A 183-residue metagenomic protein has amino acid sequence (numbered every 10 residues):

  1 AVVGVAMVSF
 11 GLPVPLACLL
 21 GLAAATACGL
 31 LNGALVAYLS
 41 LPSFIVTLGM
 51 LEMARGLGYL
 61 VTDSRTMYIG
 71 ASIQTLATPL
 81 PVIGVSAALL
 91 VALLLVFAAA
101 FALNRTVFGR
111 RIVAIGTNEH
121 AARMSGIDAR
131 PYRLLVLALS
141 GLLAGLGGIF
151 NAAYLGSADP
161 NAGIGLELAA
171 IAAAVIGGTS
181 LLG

Functional and structural regions predicted by a protein language model:
A1-A34, V82: Membrane-embedded helix boundary and interhelical linker motif in transport proteins
V8-S9, V36-A37, L103, S180-L181: Helix-capping/transition residues at the boundaries of transmembrane alpha-helices and the short helical linkers
C18-T26, G49, L89, L93 (+4 more regions): Residue-level signature of the transmembrane alpha-helical core of multi-pass small-molecule transporters
L31, N118, D128-R130: Short coil/turn motifs that cap or connect alpha-helices
L39, S43-T106, Y132-L135, A153-G163: Transmembrane helix-bundle core of multi-pass membrane transporters and related energy-transducing complexes
A138-A152: Hydrophobic alpha-helical transmembrane segments that constitute the membrane-spanning cores of multi-pass membrane
A144, Y154-G183: Transmembrane alpha-helical segments in multi-pass inner-membrane proteins
